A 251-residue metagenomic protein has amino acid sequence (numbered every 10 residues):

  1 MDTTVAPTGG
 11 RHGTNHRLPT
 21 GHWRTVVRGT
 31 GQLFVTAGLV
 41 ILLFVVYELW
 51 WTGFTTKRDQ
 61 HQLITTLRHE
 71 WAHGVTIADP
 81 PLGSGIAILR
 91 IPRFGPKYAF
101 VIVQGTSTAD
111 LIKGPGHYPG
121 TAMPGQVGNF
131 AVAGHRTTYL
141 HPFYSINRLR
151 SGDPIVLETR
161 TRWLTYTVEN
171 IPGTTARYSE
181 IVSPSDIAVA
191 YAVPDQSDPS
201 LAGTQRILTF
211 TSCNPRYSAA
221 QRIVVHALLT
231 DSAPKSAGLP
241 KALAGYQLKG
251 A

Functional and structural regions predicted by a protein language model:
M1-L63: N-terminal membrane-targeting segments
R58-T76: Short extracytoplasmic/periplasmic juxtamembrane "stem" segments immediately C-terminal to an N-terminal membrane anchor
F94-K97, T161: Glycine-centered tight beta-turn/hairpin loop motif at sheet-sheet or coil-to-beta transitions
P96-R148: Structured, soluble extracytoplasmic/luminal domains of envelope-associated proteins
F130, T137-A251: Extracytoplasmic/periplasmic soluble domains downstream of a signal peptide or transmembrane helix
